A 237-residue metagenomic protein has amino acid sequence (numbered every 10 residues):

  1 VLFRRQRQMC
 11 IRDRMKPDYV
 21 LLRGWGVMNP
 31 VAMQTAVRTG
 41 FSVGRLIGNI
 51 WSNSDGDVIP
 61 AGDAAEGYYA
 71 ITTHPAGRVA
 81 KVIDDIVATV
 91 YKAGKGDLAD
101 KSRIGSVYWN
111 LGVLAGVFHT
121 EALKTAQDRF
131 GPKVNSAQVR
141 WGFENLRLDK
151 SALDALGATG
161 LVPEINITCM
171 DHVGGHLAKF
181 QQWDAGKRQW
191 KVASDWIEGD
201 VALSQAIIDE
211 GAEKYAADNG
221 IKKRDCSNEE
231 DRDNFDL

Functional and structural regions predicted by a protein language model:
V1-I11: Single conserved hydrophobic/aromatic residue that forms the stacking wall/gate of nucleotide- or nucleobase-binding
Q8, M28-A32, V79-V87, A115 (+3 more regions): Stable alpha-helical elements in mature extracytoplasmic
I11, T168-M170, D225-D231: Sequence contexts marking disulfide-bonded cysteines in secreted/extracellular proteins
M15-G26, A32, V43-N49, Y108: Periplasmic-binding protein-like
W25-M28, L111-H119, H176, A212: Catalytic-loop motifs flanking and including active-site residues across diverse enzymes
T35-G116: Extracellular/periplasmic periplasmic-binding protein-like sensory domains
D97-W109, T120-A193, G199: Segments of small-molecule ligand-sensing domains
W141-D154, D184-L237: Conserved C-terminal helix/tail region of periplasmic/extracytoplasmic solute-binding proteins
